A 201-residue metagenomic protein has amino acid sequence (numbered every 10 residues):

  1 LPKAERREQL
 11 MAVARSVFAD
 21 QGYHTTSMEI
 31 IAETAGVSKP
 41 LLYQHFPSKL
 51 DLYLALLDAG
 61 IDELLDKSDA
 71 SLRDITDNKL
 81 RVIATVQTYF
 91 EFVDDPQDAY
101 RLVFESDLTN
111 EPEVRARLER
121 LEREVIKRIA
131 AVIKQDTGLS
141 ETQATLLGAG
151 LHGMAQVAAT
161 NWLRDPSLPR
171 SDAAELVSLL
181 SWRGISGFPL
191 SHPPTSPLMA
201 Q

Functional and structural regions predicted by a protein language model:
L1-E5, P189-Q201: N-terminal intrinsically disordered/low-complexity leader segments
R6, K49, L56, G60 (+7 more regions): Hydrophobic/aromatic residues within well-ordered alpha-helical segments
R7-E8, M28, L50, L54 (+6 more regions): Short, structured helix-loop boundary elements
Q9, V13, V17-D51, A55: Helix-turn-helix
V13-D20, E63, K67-D74, M154-D165: Solvent-exposed, amphipathic alpha-helical segments
A55, A70-D98, L139, L147-L151 (+1 more regions): Hydrophobic alpha-helical connector segments
D62-L65, P112-T137, T145-A149, D172-R183: Amphipathic alpha-helical packing segments from all-alpha helical-bundle domains
F92-E113, K127-A130, V157-R164, P194: Amphipathic alpha-helical segments used for helix-helix packing
